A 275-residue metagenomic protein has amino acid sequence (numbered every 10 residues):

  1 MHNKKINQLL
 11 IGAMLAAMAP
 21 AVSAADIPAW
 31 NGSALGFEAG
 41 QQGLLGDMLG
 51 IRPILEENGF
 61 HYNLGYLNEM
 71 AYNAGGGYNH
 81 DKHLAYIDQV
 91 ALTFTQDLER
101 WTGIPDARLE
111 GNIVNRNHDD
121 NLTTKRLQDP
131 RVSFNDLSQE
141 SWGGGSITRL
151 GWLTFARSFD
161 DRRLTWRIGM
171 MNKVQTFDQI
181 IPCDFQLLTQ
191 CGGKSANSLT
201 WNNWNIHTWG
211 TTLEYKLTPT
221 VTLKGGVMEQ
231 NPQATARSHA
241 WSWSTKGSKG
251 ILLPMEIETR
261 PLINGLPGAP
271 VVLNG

Functional and structural regions predicted by a protein language model:
H2-S23: Gram-negative bacterial Sec-dependent N-terminal signal peptides
A24-S33: Cleaved targeting-peptide boundary
A25-D26, A39, L45-Y62, D97-L109 (+3 more regions): Short loop/turn motifs that connect adjacent beta-strands in outer-membrane beta-barrel proteins
G50-R52, T93-T95, T154-A156, T212 (+1 more regions): Outer-membrane beta-barrel architecture
Y62-M70, L109-N115, W166-N172, G225-E229 (+1 more regions): Transmembrane beta-barrel strands of outer-membrane/channel proteins
M70-A74, R100, N115-N121, V174-D178 (+2 more regions): Gram-negative outer-membrane beta-barrel proteins
G75-T165: Membrane helical hairpin/interfacial module
L122-T154, R162-E256: Surface-exposed coil loops of outer-membrane beta-barrel proteins
